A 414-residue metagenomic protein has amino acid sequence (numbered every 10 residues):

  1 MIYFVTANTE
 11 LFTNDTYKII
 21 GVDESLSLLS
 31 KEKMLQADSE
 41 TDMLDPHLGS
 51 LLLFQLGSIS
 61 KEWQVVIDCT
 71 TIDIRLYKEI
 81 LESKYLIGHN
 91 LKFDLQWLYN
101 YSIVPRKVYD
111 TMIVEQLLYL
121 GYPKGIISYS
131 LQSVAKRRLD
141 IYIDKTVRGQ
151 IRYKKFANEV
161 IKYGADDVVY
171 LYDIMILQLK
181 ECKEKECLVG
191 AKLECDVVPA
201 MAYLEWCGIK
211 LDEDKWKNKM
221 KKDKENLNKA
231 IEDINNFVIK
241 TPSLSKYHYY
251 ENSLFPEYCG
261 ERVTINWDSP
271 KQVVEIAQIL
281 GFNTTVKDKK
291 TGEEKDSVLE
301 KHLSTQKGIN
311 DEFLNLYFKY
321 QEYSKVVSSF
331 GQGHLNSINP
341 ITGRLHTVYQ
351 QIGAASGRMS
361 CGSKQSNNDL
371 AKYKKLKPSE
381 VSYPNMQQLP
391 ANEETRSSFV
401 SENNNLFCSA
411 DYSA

Functional and structural regions predicted by a protein language model:
M1-V22, S39-E40, L48, F156-E159 (+3 more regions): Conserved "right-hand" nucleotidyltransferase catalytic core of DNA-directed polymerases
I2-D15, D45-C182, L193-C195, K295: Active-site-proximal helix-loop-helix substrate-binding element of RNase H-like nuclease domains
K18-L26, I72-I74: A short, well-structured juxtamembrane/interface segment
D23-G49: Entry/capping segment at the start of metal-dependent catalytic domains with acidic active-site entry clusters
S27-K31, K78-S83, S401-E402: Flexible, charged surface loops at secondary-structure boundaries
L29-E32, G121, R138, D223 (+2 more regions): Alpha-helix boundary/capping residues
L35-A37, K107, C408: Residue-level marker for buried hydrophobic side chains located in beta-strands that build the well-ordered beta-sheet
